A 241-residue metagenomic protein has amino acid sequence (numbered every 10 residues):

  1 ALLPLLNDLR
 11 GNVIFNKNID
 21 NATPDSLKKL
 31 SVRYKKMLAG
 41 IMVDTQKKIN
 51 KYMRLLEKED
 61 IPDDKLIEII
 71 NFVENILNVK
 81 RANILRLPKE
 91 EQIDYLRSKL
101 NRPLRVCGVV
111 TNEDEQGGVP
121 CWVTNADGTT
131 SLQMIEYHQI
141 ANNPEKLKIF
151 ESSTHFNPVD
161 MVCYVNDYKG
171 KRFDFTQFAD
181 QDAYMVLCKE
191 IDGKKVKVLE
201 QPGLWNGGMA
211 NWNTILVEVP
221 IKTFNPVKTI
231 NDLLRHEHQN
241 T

Functional and structural regions predicted by a protein language model:
A1-E113, D127-T129, Q139: Domain-scale recognition of functional cores that engage charged ligands
A1-P4, I93, E145-L147, L199-G203: Short alpha-helical segments and helix-capping/turn motifs at coil-helix boundaries
I14-D25, K35-E74, F150-T241: Conserved catalytic alpha/beta cores of large enzymes that bind or transform nucleotide phosphates and polynucleotides
D25-K29, G117-W122, K228: A short acidic (Asp/Glu
V32, T124-A126, L233-R235: Short, solvent-exposed amphipathic alpha-helical segments in soluble enzyme and RNA/protein-processing domains
I84-I93, P103-D174: Beta-strand-dominated extracellular/periplasmic modules and repeats in secreted or surface-exposed proteins
